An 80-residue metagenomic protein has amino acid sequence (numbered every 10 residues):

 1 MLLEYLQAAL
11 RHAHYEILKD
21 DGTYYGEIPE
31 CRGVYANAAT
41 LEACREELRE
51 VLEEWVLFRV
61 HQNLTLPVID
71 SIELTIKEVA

Functional and structural regions predicted by a protein language model:
M1-H14, D21, E46-A80: Short, charged, surface-exposed hinge/linker loops at domain edges that act as mobile lids or interdomain connectors
R11, Y24, V34-A36: Structural detector for hydrophobic anchor residues on beta-strands
E16-P29: Short aromatic-glycine-(Arg/Gly/Cys) micro-motifs in beta-strand/loop hairpins
E27, V34, L64: Gly/Ser/Thr-rich helix-start
R32-E42: A short, exposed loop/beta-hairpin motif centered on an aromatic-Gly-Thr core
